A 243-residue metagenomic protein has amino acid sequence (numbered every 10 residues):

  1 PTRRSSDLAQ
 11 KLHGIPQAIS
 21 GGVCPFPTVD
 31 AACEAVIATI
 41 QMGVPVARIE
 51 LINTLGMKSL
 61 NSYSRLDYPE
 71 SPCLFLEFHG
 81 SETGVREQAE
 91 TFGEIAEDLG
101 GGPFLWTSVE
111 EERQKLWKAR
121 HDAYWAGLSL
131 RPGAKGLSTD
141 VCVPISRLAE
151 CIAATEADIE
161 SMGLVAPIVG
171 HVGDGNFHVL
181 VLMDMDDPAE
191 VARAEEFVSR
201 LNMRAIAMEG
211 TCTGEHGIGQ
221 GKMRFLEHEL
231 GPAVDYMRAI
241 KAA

Functional and structural regions predicted by a protein language model:
P1-S5: Short, small-residue-biased leader/transition segments that mark boundaries at the very start of proteins
K11-P16, S20, P25-R200, R204 (+1 more regions): C-terminal substrate-recognition/cap domain of FAD-linked oxidoreductases
E111-R113, I218-M223: Short, highly charged C-terminal tails/helix-capping segments
A189-R193, F197, I218, H228 (+1 more regions): Short amphipathic alpha-helical interaction segments
E196-M203, T213, G221, D235: Short amphipathic alpha-helical segments
I206-I218, G231: Alpha-helix capping/hinge segments and adjacent helical runs
M223-A243: Activity-critical C-terminal alpha-helical subdomain
